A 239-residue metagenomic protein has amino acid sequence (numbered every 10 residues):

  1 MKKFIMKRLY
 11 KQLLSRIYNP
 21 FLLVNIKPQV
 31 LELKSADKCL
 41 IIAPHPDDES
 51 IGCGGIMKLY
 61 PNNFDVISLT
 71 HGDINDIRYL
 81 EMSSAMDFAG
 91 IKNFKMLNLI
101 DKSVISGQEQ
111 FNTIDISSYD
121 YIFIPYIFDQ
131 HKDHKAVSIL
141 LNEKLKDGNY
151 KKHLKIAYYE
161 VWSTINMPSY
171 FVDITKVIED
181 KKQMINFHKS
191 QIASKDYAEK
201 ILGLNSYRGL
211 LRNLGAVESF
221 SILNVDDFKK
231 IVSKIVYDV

Functional and structural regions predicted by a protein language model:
M1-E32, Y121, K152-K155, Y159-V239: The feature marks non-catalytic terminal segments
K2-K152, G215, S219, Y237: Active-site beta-strand->loop->alpha-helix modules in alpha/beta enzyme cores, enriched in Gly/His/Asp(Glu)
